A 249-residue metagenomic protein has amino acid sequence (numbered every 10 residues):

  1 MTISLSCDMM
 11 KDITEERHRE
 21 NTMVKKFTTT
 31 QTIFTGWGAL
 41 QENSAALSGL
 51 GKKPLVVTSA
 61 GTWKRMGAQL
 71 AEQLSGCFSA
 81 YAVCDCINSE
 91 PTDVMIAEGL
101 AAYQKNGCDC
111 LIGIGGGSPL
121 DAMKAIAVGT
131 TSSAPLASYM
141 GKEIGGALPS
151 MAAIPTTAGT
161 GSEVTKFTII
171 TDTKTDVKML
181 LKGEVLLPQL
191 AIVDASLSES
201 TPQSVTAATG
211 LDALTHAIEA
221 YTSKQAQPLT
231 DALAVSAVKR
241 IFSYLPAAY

Functional and structural regions predicted by a protein language model:
T2, M9-I13: Short, positively charged and aromatic/hydrophobic N-terminal segments
C7, T22-C110: ATP/NTP phosphate-donor binding region
L100, P119-S132, V164-T165: Short Gly/Thr/Asp-enriched flexible loops that form oxyanion-binding sites at enzyme active sites
I112-K124, T157-T160: FAD-binding core of FAD-dependent oxidoreductases, characterized by glycine-rich FAD pyrophosphate-binding loops
T131-P228: A glycine/threonine-rich phosphate-anchoring loop and its flanking beta-alpha core in nucleotide/phosphate-binding
K224-Y249: Active-site segments that bind and position negatively charged phosphate/pyrophosphate groups
